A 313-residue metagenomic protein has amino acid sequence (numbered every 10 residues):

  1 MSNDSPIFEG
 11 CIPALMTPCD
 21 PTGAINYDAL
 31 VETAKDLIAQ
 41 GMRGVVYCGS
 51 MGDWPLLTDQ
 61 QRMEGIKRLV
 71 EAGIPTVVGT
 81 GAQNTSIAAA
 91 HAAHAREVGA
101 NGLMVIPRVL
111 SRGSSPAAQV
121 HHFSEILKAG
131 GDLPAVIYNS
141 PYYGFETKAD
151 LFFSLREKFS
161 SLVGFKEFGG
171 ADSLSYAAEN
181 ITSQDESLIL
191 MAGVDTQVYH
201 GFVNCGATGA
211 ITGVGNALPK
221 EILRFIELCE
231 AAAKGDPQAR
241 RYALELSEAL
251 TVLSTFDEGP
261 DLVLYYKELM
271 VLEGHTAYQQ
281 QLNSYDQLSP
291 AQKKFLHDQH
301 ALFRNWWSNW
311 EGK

Functional and structural regions predicted by a protein language model:
S2-E146, D286, W310: Active-site beta->alpha loop and helix N-cap motifs at the rims of alpha/beta catalytic domains
I7, I12-M16, Q40, N204-A207 (+1 more regions): C-terminal alpha-helical cap/extension of soluble enzyme domains
I25, E32, Q60, E64 (+9 more regions): Conserved active-site and cofactor/substrate-binding residues in soluble primary-metabolism enzymes
V31, M63, K67, A89 (+4 more regions): Generic alpha-helical structural signal
D36, R68, E125, S154 (+2 more regions): Alpha-helical scaffold segments in soluble metabolic enzymes
V109-H122, E167-T182, A207-T208, P290-F303: Repeat-unit-sized solenoid/scaffold elements
E125-L127, G131, P141-P260: Catalytic alpha/beta core domains of metabolic enzymes, predominantly
